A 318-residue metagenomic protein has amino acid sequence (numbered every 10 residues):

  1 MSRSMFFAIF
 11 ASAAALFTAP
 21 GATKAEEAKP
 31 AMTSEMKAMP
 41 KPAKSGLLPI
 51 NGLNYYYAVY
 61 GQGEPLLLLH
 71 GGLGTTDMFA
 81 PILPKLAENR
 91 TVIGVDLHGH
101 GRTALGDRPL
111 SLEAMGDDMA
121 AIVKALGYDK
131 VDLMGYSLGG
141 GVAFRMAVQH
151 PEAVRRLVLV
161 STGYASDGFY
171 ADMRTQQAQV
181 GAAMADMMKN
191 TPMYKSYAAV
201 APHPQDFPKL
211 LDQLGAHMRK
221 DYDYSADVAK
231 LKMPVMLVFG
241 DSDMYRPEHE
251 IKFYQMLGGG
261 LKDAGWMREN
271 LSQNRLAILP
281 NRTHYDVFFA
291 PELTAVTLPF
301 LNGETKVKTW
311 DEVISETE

Functional and structural regions predicted by a protein language model:
S2-F6, F17, G21-L66, N89 (+1 more regions): Alpha/beta-hydrolase fold catalytic core
N51, G94-M134: Active-site loop/oxyanion-hole signature of alpha/beta-hydrolase fold enzymes
L53-R102: Conserved HGGG/HGGXW glycine-rich cap/lid loop of the alpha/beta-hydrolase fold
G141-Q149, R155-Y194: Flexible "cap/lid" loop of the alpha/beta hydrolase fold
L211-D227: Active-site nucleophile elbow and catalytic-triad environment of alpha/beta-hydrolase enzymes
L231, L237-F239: Short beta-strand/loop motif that positions the catalytic acidic residue of the alpha/beta-hydrolase fold
D241-R282, F288-P291: Conserved loop-alpha-helix segment in the C-terminal half of the alpha/beta-hydrolase fold that carries the catalytic
N270-E318: Catalytic active-site module of serine/aspartate enzymes centered on a nucleophile-bearing elbow/loop
